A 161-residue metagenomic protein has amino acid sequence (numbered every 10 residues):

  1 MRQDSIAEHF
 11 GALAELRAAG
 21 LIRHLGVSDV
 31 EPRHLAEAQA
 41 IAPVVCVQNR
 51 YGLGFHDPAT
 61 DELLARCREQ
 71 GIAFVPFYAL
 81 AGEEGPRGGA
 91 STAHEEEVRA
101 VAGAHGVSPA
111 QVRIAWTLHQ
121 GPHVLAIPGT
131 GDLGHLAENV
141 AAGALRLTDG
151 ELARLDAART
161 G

Functional and structural regions predicted by a protein language model:
M1-G161: Beta/alpha (TIM)-barrel catalytic core signal, keyed to glycine-rich beta->alpha loops juxtaposed to Asp/Glu that bind
